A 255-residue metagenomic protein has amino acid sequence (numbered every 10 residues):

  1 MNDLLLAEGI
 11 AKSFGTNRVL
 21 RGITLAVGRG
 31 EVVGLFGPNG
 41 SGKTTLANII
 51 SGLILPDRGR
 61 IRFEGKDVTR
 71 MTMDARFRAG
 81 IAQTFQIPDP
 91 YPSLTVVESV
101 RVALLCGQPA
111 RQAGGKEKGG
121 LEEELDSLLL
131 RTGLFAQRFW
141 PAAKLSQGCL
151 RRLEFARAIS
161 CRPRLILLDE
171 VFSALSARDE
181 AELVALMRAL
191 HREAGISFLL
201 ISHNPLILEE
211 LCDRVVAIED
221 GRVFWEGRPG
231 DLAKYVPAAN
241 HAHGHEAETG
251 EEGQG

Functional and structural regions predicted by a protein language model:
F36-P38: The feature captures the beta-strand-to-loop junction immediately N-terminal to the Walker
S51: Helix-to-loop junction immediately C-terminal to a conserved catalytic motif
K116-Q137, A185: Conserved ABC ATPase "signature" region
I166-D169: Catalytic Walker B motif of ABC-type/P-loop ATPase nucleotide-binding domains
S202-H203: H-loop/switch region of ABC-family ATPase nucleotide-binding domains
L208-E210: A short, surface-exposed alpha-helical micro-motif characterized by mixed small hydrophobic and charged/polar residues
